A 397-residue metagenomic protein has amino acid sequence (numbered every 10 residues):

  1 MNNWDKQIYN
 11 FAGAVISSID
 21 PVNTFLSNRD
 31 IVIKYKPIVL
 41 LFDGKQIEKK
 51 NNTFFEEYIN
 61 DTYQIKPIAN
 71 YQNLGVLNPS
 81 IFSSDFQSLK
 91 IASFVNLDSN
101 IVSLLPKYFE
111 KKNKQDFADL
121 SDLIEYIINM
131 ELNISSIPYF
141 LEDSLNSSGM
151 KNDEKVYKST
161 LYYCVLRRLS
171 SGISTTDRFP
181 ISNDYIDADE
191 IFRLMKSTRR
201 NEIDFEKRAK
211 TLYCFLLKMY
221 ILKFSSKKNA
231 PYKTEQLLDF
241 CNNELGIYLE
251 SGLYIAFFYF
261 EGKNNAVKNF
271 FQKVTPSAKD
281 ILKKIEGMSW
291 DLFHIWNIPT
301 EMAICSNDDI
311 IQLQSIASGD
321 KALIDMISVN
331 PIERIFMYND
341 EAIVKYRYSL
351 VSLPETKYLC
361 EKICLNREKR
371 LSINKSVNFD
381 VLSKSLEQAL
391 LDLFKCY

Functional and structural regions predicted by a protein language model:
N2-Q312, I327-R334, Y338, A342-Y397: Active-site-proximal, substrate-binding regions of enzyme catalytic domains and RNA-binding/basic surfaces
L313-M326: Extended hydrophobic secondary-structure segments that form protein cores and membrane-embedded regions
